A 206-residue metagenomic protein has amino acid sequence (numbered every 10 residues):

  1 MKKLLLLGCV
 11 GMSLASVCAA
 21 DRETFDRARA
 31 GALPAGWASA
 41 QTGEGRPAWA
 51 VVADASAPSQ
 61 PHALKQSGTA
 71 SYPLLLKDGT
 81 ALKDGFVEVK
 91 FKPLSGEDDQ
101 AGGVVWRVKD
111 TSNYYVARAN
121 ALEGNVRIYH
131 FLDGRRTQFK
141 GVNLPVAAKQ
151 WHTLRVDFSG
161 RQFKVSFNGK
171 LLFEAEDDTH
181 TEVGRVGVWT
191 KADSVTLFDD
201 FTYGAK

Functional and structural regions predicted by a protein language model:
L7-A15: Bacterial N-terminal signal peptides
T24, H180-K206: Ligand-recognition surfaces built from glycine- and aromatic
F25, V87-V89, K149-V165: Short tryptophan-centered beta-strand motifs in secreted/extracellular beta-sheet-rich domains of glycan-recognition
R29-A63, A70-S71: Extracellular glycan-recognition surfaces and repeat-rich motifs
A30, Q66-D133: Secretory/extracellular carbohydrate-interaction modules and structurally similar beta-sandwich "look-alikes"
P73-T80, K140-V146, G187-V188: Beta-strand-rich interaction surfaces with strong enrichment in secreted/lumenal proteins
L132-T153: Short, aromatic/His-centered strand-loop micro-motif at the edge of beta-sheets
R161, S166-G187: Short, solvent-exposed beta-strand-to-loop segments that form ligand-recognition rims of beta-rich domains
